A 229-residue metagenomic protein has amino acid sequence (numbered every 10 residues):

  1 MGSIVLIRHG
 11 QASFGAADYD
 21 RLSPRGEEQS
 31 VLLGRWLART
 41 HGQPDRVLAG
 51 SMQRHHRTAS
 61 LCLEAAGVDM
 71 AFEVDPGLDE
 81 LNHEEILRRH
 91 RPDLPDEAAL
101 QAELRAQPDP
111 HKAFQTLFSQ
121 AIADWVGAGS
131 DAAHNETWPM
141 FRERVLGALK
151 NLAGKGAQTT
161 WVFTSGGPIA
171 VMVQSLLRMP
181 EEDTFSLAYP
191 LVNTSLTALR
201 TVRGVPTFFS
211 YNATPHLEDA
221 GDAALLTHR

Functional and structural regions predicted by a protein language model:
G2, V68, D79-D109, P139 (+2 more regions): Acidic, low-complexity terminal tails and accessory targeting/binding regions of phosphate-metabolizing enzymes
S3-V5, G10-E64, E136-R142: Loop-to-helix element that buttresses phosphate recognition and phosphoryl-transfer chemistry
A12, P168-I169: Short active-site segment of divalent metal-dependent hydrolases/proteases that encodes the spacing between
G34-T116: Phosphate-coordination/substrate-recognition cap region in phosphate-metabolizing enzymes
S51-M52, A71, G77, T160-P168 (+1 more regions): Short, well-ordered beta-to-alpha junction loops that form the rim of enzyme active sites and present histidine/acidic
A99-M140: Short glycine/proline- and acidic residue-enriched helix-loop micro-motifs that form flexible lids or anion-recognition
D131-T160: A mid-sequence, solvent-exposed acidic-amphipathic segment
